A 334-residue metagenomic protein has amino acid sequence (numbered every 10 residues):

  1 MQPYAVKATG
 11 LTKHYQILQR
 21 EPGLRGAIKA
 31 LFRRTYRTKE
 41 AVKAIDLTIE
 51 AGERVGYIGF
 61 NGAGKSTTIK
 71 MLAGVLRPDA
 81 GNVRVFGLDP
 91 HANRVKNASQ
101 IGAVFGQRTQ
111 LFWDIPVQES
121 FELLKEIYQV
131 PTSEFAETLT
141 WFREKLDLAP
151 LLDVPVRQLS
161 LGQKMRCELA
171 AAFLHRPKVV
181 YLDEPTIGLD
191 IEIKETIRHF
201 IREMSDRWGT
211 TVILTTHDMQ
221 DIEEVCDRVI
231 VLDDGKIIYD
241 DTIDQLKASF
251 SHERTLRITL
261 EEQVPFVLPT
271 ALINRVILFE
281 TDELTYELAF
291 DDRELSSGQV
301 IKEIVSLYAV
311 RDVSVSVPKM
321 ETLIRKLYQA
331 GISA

Functional and structural regions predicted by a protein language model:
G23-L31, E122, E126, E134-L151: Conserved ABC ATPase "signature" region
G81-H91, N97-A98: Conserved ABC transporter NBD signature motif
P155-L159: Conserved ABC ATPase signature
R176: Conserved catalytic motifs of ABC-family nucleotide-binding domains
V180-E184: Catalytic Walker B motif of ABC-type/P-loop ATPase nucleotide-binding domains
R198-D291: ABC transporter nucleotide-binding domain
